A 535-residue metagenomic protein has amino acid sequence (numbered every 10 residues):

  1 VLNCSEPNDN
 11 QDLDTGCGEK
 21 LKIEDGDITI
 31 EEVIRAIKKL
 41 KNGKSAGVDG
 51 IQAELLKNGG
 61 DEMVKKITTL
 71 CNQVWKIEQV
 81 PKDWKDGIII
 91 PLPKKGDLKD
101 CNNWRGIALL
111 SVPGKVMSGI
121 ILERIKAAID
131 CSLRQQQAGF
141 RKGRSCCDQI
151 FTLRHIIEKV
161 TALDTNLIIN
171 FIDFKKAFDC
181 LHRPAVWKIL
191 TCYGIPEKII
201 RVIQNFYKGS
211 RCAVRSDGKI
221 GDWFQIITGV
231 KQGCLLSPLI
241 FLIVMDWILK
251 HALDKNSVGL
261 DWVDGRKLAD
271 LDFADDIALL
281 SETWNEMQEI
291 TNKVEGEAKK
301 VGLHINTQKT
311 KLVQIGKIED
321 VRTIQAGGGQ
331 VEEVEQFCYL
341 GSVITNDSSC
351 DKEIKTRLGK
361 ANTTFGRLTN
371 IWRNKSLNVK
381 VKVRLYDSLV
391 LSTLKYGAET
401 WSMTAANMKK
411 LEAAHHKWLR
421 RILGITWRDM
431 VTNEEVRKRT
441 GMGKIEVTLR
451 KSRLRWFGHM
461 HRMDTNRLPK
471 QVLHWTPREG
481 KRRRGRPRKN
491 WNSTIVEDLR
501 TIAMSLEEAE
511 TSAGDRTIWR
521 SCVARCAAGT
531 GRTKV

Functional and structural regions predicted by a protein language model:
V1-N103, A108, V116, C338 (+7 more regions): Surface-exposed loop/turn segments and immediately adjacent short secondary-structure elements within folded domains
G43-I51, I89, D100-L109, C147-T191: Conserved catalytic palm subdomain of right-hand nucleotidyl-transferase polymerases, strongest for RNA-directed enzymes
G47, D86-I89, R105, Q137-G139 (+12 more regions): Catalytic palm active-site di-aspartate
K57, K176-Y193, L271-K300, I315-I318 (+2 more regions): Catalytic palm subdomain of template-directed nucleic-acid polymerases, centered on the conserved carboxylate motif
N102-L133, F151, I227-S257, L391: Conserved pre-motif C helix in the palm subdomain of viral-like polymerases
F174-A274, E282, M287-E289, Q308-T310: Conserved polymerase palm-domain catalytic core
G218, L303-E335, K410, R437-K444: Short, conserved micro-motifs composed of acidic
G329-W401, G443, R455: Basic, alpha-helical interaction scaffolds
